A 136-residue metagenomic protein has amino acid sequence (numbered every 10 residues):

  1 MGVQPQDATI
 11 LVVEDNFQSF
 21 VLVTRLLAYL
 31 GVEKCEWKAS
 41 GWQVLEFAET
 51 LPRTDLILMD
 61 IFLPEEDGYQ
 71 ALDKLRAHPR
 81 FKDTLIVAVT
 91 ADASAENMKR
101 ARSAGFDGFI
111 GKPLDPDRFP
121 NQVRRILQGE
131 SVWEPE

Functional and structural regions predicted by a protein language model:
E14: Conserved acidic carboxylate
F17-E36: Two-component/phosphorelay signaling modules centered on CheY-like receiver
Q18, S40, D67-D73: Acidic catalytic/metal-coordinating carboxylates
T24, Q70, A93-G108, N121: Alpha4 helix (beta4-alpha4-beta5 surface) of REC/receiver domains from two-component response regulators
W37-L56: Acidic, metal-coordinating helix/loop segments flanking the phosphotransfer/catalytic sites of two-component signaling
D60, T90: Active-site residues of response regulator receiver
P64-E65, S94: The feature encodes the CheY-like receiver
L114-V123: C-terminal output helix
